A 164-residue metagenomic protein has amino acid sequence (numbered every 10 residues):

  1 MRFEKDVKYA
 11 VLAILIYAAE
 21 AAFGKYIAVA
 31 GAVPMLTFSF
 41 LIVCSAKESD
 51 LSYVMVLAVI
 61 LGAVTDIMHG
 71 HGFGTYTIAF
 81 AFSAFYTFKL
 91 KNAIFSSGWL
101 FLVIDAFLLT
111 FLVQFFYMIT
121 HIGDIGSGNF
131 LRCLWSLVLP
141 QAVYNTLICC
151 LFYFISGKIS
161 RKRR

Functional and structural regions predicted by a protein language model:
M1-R164: Terminal, non-globular segments
